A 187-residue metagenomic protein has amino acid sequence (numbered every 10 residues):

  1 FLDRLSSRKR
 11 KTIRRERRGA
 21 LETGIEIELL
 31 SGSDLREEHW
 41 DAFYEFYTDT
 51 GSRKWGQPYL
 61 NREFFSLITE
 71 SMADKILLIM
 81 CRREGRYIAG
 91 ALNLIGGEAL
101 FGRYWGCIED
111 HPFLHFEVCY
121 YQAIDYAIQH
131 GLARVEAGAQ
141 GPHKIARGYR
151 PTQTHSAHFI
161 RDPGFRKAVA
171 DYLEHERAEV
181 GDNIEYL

Functional and structural regions predicted by a protein language model:
F1-F113, H158-F159: A conserved beta-strand-loop-helix scaffold within acyl/acetyltransferase catalytic domains
L5, Y47-G51, I124, H130 (+1 more regions): Generic alpha-helical secondary structure signal
R10-T12, T50, F64-S66, G85 (+5 more regions): Sparse, context-dependent recognition of short Cys/His-centered cofactor- or disulfide-binding micro-motifs
R86, G164-E174: Alpha-helical membrane-targeting segments
G97-P163, A170: Acyl-donor binding region in acyl/amide transferases
E174-L187: RNase H-like nuclease module associated with reverse transcription
